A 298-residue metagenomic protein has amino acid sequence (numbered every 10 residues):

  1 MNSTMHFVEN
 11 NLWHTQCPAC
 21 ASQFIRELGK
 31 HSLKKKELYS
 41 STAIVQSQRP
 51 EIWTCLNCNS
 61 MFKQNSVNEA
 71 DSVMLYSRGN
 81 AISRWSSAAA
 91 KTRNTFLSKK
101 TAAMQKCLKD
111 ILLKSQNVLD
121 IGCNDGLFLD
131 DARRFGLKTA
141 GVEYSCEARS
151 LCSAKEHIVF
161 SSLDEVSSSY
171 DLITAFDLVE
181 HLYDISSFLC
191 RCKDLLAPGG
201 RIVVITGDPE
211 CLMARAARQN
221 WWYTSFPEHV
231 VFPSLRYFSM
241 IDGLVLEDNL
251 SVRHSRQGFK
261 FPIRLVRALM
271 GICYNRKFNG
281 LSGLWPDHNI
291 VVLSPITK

Functional and structural regions predicted by a protein language model:
N2-F176, I185-C190, N249-K260, R264-G271 (+1 more regions): Conserved N-terminal segment of class I S-adenosyl-L-methionine
N11, Y183-C192, R201-T297: S-adenosyl-L-methionine-dependent methyltransferase catalytic module, highlighting the catalytic core
N59, T297-K298: Residues that cap or initiate secondary-structure elements
L137, A197-G200: A short helix->loop->beta-strand "cap" motif at the edges of active sites that frequently abuts
